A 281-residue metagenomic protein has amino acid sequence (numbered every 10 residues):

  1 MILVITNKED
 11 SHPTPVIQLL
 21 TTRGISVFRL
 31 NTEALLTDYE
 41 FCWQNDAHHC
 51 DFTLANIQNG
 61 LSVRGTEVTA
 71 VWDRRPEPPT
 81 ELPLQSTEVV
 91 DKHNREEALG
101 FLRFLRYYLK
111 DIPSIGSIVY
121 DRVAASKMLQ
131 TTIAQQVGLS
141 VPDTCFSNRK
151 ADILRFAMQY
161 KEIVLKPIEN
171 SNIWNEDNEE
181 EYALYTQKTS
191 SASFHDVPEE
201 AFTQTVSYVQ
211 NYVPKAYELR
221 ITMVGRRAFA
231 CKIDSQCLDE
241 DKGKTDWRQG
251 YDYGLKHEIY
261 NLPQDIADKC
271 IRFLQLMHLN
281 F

Functional and structural regions predicted by a protein language model:
M1-L3: Extreme N-terminal starter segment of soluble prokaryotic enzymes
N7-T22, L30-D143: Conserved N-proximal alpha/beta basic substrate-recognition cap immediately N-terminal to, or forming the N-lobe
H12-T14, K150-L154, A216-E218: Short, well-ordered alpha-helical microsegments
L20, M158-L262: Phosphate-binding site of ATP-dependent enzymes
V123, L129-A183: Loop-centered beta-sheet repeat module
D143, S207-Y208, F281: A short linear hydrophobic-aromatic micro-motif
D265-L274: A short, acidic, amphipathic alpha-helical segment used as a generic capping/interface helix at domain edges
L274-F281: Conserved metal-phosphate-binding beta-hairpin within the catalytic cores of diverse ATP-dependent phosphoryl-transfer
